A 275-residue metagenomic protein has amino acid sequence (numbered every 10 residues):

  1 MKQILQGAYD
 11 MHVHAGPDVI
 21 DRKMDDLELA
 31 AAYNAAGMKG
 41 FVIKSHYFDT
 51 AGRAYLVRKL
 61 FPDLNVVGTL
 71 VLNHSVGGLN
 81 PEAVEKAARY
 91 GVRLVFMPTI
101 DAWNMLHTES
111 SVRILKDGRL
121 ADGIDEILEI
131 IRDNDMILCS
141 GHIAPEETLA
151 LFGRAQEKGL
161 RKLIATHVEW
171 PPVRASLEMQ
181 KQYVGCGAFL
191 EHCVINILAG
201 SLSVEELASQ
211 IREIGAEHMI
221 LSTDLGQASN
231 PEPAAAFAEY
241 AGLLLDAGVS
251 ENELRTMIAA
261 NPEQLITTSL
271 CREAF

Functional and structural regions predicted by a protein language model:
M1-D21: Replace "His-x-His-based motif
K2, A54-D63, E85-G91, E129-D133 (+4 more regions): Acidic (Asp/Glu)-rich catalytic clusters
D10, H14, E28-G52, D63-N73 (+4 more regions): Divalent metal-dependent hydrolysis catalytic cores, especially in the metallo-beta-lactamase
V19-K23, A51-R53, L149-R154, R174-Y183 (+4 more regions): Histidine/acidic-residue-rich catalytic or RNA/ligand-binding cores of hydrolases and nuclease-related proteins
P62-N65, N73-T166: Extended substrate/RNA-proximal surfaces in nucleic-acid metabolism proteins
E129, M136-L202, I220: Catalytic pocket-lining loop regions of alpha/beta-barrel enzymes, especially the amidohydrolase/enolase/GH5 lineages
A216-P233: Short acidic/histidine-rich active-site segments
A236-F275: Mid-to-C-terminal alpha-helical segments outside catalytic/metal-binding sites
